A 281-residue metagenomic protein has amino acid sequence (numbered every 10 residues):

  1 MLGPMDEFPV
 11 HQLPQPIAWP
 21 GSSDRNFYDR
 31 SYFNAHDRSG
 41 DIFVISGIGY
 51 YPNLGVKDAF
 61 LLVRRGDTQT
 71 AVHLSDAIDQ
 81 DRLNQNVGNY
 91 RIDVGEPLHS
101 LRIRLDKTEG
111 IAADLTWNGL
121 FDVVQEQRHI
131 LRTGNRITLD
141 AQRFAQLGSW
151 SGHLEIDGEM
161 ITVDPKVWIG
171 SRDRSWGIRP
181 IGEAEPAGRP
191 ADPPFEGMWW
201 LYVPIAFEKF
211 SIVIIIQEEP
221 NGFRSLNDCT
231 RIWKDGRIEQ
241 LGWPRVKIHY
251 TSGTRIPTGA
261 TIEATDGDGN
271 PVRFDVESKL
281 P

Functional and structural regions predicted by a protein language model:
M1-P281: Structured soluble/peripheral alpha/beta segments that form catalytic or ligand/cofactor-binding pockets
